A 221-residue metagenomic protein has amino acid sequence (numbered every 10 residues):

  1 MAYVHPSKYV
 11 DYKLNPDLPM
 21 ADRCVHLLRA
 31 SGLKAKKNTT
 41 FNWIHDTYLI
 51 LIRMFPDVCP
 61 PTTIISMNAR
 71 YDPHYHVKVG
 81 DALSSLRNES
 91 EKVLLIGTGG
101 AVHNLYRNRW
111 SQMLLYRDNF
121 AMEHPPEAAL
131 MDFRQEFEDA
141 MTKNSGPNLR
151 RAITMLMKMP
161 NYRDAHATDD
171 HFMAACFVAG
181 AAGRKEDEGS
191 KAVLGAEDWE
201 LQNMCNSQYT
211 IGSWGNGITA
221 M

Functional and structural regions predicted by a protein language model:
M1-H5, F55-I65, I153-T154: Short, basic/glycine-rich phosphate-binding loops at helix/coil junctions that contact nucleotide phosphates
M1-K37: A short aromatic-anchored loop/beta-hairpin motif
S7-N15, S66-H74, Y162: Flexible, glycine/proline-enriched loop segments at strand-loop-helix junctions that form or flank small-ligand binding
C24, I65, G99, A175: A residue-level signal for conserved active-site and pocket-lining positions in enzyme catalytic cores
A30, A69-Y71, A82-L94, H103-M221: Surface-exposed, charge/polar-rich loops and edge strands
L33-C59: Conserved ATP-utilizing enzyme core subdomain
T40-F41, G97-A101: Short, well-ordered beta-to-alpha junction loops that form the rim of enzyme active sites and present histidine/acidic
H45-L51, I64-N88: Active-site glycine-rich loop that binds ribose-phosphate moieties when present
